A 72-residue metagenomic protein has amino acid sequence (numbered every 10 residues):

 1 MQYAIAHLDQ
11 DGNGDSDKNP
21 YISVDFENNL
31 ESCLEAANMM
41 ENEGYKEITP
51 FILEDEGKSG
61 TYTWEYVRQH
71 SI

Functional and structural regions predicted by a protein language model:
M1, K18-P20, G44, T63: Generic short amphipathic/hydrophobic targeting helices enriched at N-termini, encompassing Sec-type signal peptides
M1-D11: A short beta-strand micro-motif
A4-A6, I22, I52: Extended low-polarity, hydrophobic cluster-rich segments
Q10-N13, D55-G57: Change "in extracellular beta-sheet-rich domains … of secreted and cell-surface proteins" to "in beta-sheet-rich domains
D15-S16, G60: Short acidic, gly/pro-rich beta-turn/loop elements at beta-sheet edges and active-site/ligand-binding grooves
S16-E31: A short, exposed loop/beta-hairpin motif centered on an aromatic-Gly-Thr core
L34, N38-I72: Short, mixed-charge low-complexity intrinsically disordered segments
